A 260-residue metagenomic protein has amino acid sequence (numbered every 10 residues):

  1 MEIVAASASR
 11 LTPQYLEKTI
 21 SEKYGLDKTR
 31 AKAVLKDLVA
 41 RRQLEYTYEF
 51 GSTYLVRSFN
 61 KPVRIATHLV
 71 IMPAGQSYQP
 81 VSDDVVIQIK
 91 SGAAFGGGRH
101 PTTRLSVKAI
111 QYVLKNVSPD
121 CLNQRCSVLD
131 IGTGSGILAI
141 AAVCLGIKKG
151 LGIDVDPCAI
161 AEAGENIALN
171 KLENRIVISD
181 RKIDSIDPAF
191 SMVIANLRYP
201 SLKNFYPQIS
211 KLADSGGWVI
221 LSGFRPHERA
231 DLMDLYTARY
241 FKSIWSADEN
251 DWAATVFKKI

Functional and structural regions predicted by a protein language model:
M1-V81: N-terminal auxiliary segments of SAM/dcSAM-dependent transferases
T19, V34-R41, L145, N166 (+2 more regions): Alpha-helical structural signal in soluble globular domains
L44, I71, I87, I176-I178 (+1 more regions): Generic structural signal for residues in well-ordered beta-strands
S58-D120: SAM-dependent Rossmann-like transferase core, predominantly class I methyltransferases with a strong bias toward
H100-R181: Conserved SAM/SAH cofactor-binding pocket of Class I
V155-I260: S-adenosylmethionine
